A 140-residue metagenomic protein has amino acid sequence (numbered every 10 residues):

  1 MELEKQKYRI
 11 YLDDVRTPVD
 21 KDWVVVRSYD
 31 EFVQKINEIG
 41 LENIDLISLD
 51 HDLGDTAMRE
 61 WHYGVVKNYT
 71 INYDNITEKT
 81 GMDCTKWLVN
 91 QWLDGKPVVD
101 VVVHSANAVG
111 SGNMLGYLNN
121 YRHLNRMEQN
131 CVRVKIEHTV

Functional and structural regions predicted by a protein language model:
M1-V140: Catalytic phosphate/metal-binding cores of nucleic-acid and nucleotide-processing enzymes, i.e., regions that mediate
